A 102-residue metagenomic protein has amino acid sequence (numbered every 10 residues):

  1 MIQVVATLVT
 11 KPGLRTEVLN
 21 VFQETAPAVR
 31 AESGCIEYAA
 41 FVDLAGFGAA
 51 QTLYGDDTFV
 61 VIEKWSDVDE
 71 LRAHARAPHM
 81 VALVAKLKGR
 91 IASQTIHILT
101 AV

Functional and structural regions predicted by a protein language model:
M1-I2, V102: Absolute protein N-terminus
I2-V9, A39-A75: Short, well-ordered beta-strand segments in beta-rich or mixed alpha/beta enzyme and ligand-binding folds
K11-L14: Short, surface-exposed ligand-recognition loops at beta-strand->loop->(often short) alpha-helix junctions that present
T16-A40, H79-L83, L87: Short amphipathic alpha-helical segments
A39-D57, V81-V102: Glycine-rich beta-strand-turn "strand-cap" elements at beta-sheet edges
